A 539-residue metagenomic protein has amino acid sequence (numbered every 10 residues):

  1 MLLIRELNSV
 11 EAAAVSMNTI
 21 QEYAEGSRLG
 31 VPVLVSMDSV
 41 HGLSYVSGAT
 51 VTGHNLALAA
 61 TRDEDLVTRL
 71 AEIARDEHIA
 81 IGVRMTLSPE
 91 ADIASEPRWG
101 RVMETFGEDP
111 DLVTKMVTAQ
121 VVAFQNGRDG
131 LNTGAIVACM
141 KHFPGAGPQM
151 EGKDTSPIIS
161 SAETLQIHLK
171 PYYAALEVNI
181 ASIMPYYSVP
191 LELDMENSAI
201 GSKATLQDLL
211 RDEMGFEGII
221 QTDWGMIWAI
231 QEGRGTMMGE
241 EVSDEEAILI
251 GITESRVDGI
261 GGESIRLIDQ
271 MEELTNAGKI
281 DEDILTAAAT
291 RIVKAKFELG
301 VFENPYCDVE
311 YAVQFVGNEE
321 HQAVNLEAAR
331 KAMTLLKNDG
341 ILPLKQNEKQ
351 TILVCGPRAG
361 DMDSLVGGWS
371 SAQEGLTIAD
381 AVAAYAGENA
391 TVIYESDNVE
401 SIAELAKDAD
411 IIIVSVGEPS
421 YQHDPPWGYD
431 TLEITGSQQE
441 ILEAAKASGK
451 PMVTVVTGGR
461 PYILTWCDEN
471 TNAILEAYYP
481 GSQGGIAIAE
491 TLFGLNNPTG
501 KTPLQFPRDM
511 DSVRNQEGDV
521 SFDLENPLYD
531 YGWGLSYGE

Functional and structural regions predicted by a protein language model:
M1-E539: Glycoside hydrolase catalytic-domain context in secreted enzymes
